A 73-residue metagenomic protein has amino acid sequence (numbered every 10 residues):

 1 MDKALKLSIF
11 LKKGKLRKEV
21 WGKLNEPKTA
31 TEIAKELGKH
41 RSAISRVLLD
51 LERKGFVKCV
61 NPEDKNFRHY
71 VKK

Functional and structural regions predicted by a protein language model:
M1-E19, N66: Short alpha-helical segments that sit at the start of domains
L24-E32: Short capping segments at the starts of secondary-structure elements
E36: Residues within the alpha-helical elements of helix-turn-helix
L48-L49: Short, hydrophobic-biased segments on the C-terminal half of alpha helices that form "recognition helices"
E52-P62: A short, conserved structural fragment
N61-H69: Short, Lys/Arg-rich nucleic-acid/phosphate-binding segment
